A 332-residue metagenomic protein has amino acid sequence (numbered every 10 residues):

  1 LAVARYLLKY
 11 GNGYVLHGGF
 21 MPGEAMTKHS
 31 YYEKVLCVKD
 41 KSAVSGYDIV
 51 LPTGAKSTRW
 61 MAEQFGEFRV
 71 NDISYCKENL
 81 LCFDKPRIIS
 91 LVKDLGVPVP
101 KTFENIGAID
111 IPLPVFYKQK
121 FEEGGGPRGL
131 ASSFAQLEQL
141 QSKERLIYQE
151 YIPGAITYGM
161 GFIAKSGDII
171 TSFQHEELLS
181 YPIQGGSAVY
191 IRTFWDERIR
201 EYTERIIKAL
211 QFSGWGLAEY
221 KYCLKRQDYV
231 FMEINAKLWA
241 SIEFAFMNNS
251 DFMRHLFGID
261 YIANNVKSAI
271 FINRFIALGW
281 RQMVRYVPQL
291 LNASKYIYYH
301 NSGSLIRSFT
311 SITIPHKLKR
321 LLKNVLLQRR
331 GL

Functional and structural regions predicted by a protein language model:
L1-S74: ATP-binding N-terminal substructure of ATP-dependent carboxylate-amine bond-forming enzymes
V3-A4, W60-E63, G126-R128, Y158 (+1 more regions): Short glycine-/acidic-enriched loop or helix-start segments at secondary-structure transitions that form or flank
D48-I49, Q174, V230: Structural motif
E78-G154, A164-D168, F194-E201, Q328: Active-site nucleotide/adenylate-binding loops and adjacent lid/helix of ATP-dependent enzymes
F116-K118, F162, Q227-K237: A short beta-strand motif that forms the metal-chelation/ATP-contact edge of phosphoryl-transfer active sites
E150-Q211, N235-G258: ATP-dependent carboxylate/phosphate-activation module, predominantly the ATP-grasp catalytic core and closely related
S213-K225: A short glycine-rich, hydrophobically flanked beta-strand micro-motif that places a catalytic Asp/Glu for divalent metal
G258-L332: Peripheral (often C-terminal) accessory segments that flank ATP-dependent C-N-forming ligase machineries
